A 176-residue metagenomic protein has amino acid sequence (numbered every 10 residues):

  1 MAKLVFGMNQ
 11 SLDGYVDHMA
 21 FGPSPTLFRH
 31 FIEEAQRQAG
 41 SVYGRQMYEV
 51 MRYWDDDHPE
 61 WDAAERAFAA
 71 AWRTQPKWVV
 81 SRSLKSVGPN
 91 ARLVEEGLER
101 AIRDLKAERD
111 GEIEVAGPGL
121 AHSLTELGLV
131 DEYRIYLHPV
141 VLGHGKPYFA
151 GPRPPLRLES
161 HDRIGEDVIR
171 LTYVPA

Functional and structural regions predicted by a protein language model:
M1-A176: Enzymes that bind and transform nitrogen-containing heteroaromatic metabolites
